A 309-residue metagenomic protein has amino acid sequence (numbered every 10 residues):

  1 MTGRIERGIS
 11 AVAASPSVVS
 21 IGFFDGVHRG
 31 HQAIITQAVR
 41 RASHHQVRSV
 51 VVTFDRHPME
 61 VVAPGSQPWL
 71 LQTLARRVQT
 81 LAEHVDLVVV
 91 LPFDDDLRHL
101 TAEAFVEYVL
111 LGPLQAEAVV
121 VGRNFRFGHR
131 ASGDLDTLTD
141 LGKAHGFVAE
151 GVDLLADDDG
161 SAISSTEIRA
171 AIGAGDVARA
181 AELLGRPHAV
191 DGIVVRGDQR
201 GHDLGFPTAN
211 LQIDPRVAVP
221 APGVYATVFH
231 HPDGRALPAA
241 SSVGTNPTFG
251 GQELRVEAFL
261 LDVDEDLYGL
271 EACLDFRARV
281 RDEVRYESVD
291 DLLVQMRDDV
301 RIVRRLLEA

Functional and structural regions predicted by a protein language model:
M1-A14: Histidine-/acidic- and/or cysteine-rich, low-complexity loops and terminal segments associated with membrane
R4-E6, V88-L91, V148-V152: General small-molecule cofactor/ligand-binding pocket signal
A11-P68, T73: N-terminal catalytic cores of NTP/NDP-binding nucleotidyl/phosphoryl-transfer enzymes
H28, L81, V119, A180 (+2 more regions): Residue-level signal for inorganic ion chemistry
E60-H145: N-terminal Rossmann-like or analogous alpha/beta NTP/dinucleotide-binding catalytic cores that position adenine
T139-T245: Glycine-rich, Lys/Arg-enriched anion-binding loops that position phosphate/diphosphate groups for phosphoryl
G197-A309: Phosphate/ribose-recognition catalytic cores of enzymes acting on nucleotide-derived substrates
